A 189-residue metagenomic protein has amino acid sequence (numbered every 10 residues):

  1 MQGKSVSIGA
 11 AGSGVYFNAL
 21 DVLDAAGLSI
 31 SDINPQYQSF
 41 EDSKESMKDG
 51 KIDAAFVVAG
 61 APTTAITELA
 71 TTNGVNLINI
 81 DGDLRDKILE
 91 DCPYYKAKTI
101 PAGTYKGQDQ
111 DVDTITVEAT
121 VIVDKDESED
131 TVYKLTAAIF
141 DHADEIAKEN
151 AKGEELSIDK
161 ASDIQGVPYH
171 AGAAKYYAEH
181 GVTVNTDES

Functional and structural regions predicted by a protein language model:
M1-D49, D163, V167-G172: Bilobed "Venus flytrap"/periplasmic-binding protein-like clamshell domains and structurally analogous long
G3, A26, M47, A55-F56 (+3 more regions): Broad hydrophobic/π-residue packing in well-ordered secondary structure
A11-D21, Y94-Q165: Ligand-binding clefts/hinges and TM-proximal coupling segments of bilobed small-molecule sensing domains
I30-I122, E127: Pocket-lining segment of extracytoplasmic ligand-binding domains
D42, D49, A59-L77, L84-Y94 (+1 more regions): An extracytoplasmic/periplasmic, membrane-proximal ligand-sensing/linker region
